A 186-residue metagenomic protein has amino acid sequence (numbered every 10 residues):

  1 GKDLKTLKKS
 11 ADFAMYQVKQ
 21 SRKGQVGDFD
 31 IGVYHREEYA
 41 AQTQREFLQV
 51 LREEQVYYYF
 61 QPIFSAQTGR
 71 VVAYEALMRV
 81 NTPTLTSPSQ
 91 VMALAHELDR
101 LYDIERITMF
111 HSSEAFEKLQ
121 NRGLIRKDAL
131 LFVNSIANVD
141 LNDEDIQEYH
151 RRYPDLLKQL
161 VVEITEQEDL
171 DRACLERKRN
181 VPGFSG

Functional and structural regions predicted by a protein language model:
D3, H35-Q42, H96, R100-I107 (+2 more regions): Signal-transducing alpha-helical linker
D3-L4, D12, I31, H35 (+5 more regions): EAL-family c-di-GMP phosphodiesterase catalytic domain
K5-D30, E46-Y57, N81-P83: Catalytic/regulatory signature loops of cyclic-dinucleotide turnover enzymes and related class III nucleotidyl cyclases
D12, Y16, S89-H96, Y102: Conserved long alpha-helical elements within nucleotide-processing catalytic cores of c-di-GMP signaling and class III
Q17-Q42, K127-L131: Flexible, glycine/charge-rich interdomain/linker segments that couple and regulate nucleotide signaling catalytic cores
H35, Y39-H96, N134: Active-site core of bacterial EAL-family cyclic-dinucleotide phosphodiesterase domains
Y102-R177: Catalytic core of bacterial c-di-GMP phosphodiesterases, primarily the EAL and HD-GYP domains, capturing alpha-helical
K178-G186: Short beta-strand/loop segments at the ligand-binding rim of alpha/beta enzyme cores
